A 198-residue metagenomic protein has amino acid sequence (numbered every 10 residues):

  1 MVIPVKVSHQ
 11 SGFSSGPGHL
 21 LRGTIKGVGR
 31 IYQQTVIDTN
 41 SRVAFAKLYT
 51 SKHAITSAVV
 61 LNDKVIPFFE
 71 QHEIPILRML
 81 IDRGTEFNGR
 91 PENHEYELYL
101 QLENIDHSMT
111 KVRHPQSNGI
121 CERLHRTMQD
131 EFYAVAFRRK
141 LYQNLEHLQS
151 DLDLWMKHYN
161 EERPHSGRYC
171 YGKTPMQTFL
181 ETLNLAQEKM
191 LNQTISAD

Functional and structural regions predicted by a protein language model:
M1-K6, S11-F13, E103-I105, T127-D198: C-terminal domain-tail junction helix/linker
S11-Q33, T39-K157: RNase H-like DDE/DDD metal-dependent nuclease/strand-transfer catalytic core used by mobile genetic elements
